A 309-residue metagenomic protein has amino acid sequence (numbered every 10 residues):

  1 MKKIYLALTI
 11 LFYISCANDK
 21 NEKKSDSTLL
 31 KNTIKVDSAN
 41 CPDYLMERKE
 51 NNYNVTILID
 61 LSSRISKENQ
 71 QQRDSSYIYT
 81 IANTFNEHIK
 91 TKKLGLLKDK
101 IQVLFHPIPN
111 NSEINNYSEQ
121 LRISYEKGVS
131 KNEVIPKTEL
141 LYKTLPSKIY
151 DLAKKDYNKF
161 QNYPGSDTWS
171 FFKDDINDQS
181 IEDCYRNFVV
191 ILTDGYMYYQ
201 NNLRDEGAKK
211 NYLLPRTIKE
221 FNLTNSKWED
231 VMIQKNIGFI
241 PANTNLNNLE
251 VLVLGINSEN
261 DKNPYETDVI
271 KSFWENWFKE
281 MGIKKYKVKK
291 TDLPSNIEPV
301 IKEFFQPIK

Functional and structural regions predicted by a protein language model:
I4-Y13: Sec-dependent N-terminal signal peptides
A17-Q70: Acidic, polar low-complexity linker/tail segments
N18-D19, R216-K309: Von Willebrand factor type A / integrin I
E50-S124, F188-I191: Von Willebrand factor
I65-N69, S112-N115, Y198-N202, N260-Y265 (+1 more regions): Extracytoplasmic/secreted cell-surface and envelope-processing proteins
I101-L152, N202-L203: Short beta-strand-loop
K127-C184, M197: Von Willebrand factor
P164-L249: Flexible, glycine-rich surface segments
